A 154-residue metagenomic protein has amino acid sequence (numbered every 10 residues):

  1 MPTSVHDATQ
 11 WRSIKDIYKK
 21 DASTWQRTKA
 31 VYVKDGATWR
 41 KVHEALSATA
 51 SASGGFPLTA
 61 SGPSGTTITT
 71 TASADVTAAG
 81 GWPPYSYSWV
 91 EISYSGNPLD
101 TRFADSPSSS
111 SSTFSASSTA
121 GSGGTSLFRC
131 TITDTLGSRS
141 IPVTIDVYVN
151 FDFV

Functional and structural regions predicted by a protein language model:
M1-G55: Intrinsically disordered, compositionally biased repeat/linker segments
T67-A79: A short beta-strand segment in extracellular, disulfide-stabilized domains
A79-P83, Y94: Short glycine/proline-centered coil/turn motifs in the loop regions of extracellular beta-sandwich domains
G81, S111-G121: Extracellular/luminal low-complexity segments enriched in Ser/Thr/Pro
E91-S115: Surface-exposed, flexible coil segments in extracellular/virion-facing regions
S122-F128: Exposed beta-strand face motif in extracellular beta-rich ectodomains
I132-D134: Conserved structural position at the C-terminal beta-strand of extracellular beta-sandwich adhesion modules
R139-F151: C-terminal edge beta-strand
